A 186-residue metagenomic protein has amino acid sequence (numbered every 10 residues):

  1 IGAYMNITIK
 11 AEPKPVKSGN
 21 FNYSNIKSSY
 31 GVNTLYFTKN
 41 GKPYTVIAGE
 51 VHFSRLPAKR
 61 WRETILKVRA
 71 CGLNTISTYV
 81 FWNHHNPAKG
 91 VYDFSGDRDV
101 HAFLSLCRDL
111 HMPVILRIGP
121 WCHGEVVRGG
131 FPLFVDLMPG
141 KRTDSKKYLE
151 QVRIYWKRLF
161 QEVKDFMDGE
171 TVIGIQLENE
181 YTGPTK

Functional and structural regions predicted by a protein language model:
G2-T75, S105: N-terminal carbohydrate-binding accessory modules
S24-G41, Y92-A102, G129-M138: Short, charge-rich amphipathic segments
I26, S105, D109-K186: Active-site region of glycoside hydrolase catalytic domains
S28, H52-K59, H85-N86, G90-S95 (+1 more regions): Acidic-and-aromatic substrate-binding clefts and catalytic sites of carbohydrate-active enzymes
I47, H85-N86, K141-S145: A short, mixed-charge helix-start or loop-turn motif at secondary-structure junctions
I47-H52, S77-Y79, I115-G119, Q176-E178: A cross-family glycoside hydrolase active-site/sugar-binding cleft signature
A58, R62, F94-H101, K146-R153 (+1 more regions): Non-membrane alpha-helical structural segments and their capping/turn regions in soluble enzymes
W61-F134: Aromatic-lined substrate-binding rim segments of carbohydrate-active enzymes
